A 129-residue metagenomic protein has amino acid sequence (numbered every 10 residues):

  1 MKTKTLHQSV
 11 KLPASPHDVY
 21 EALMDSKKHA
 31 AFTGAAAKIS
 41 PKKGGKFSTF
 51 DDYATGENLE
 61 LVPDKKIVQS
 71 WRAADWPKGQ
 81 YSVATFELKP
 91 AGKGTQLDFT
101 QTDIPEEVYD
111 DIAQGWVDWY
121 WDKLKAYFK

Functional and structural regions predicted by a protein language model:
M1-K38: Hydrophobic ligand-binding cavity/cleft-lining segments
H7, A14, K46-F50, D111: Alpha-helical scaffold segments that form or flank carboxylate-/histidine-based iron centers
H7-S9, D18, F47, Q101 (+1 more regions): Generic anion/oxyanion-binding catalytic loop in active/binding sites
A14, W76-G79, V83, E107 (+2 more regions): Residues at secondary-structure transition points
L23, T33, V62, W71 (+1 more regions): Short, flexible helix/strand-to-coil boundary loops that buttress conserved ligand/catalytic motifs in alpha/beta
A30, K38, S48, D52-Q96 (+1 more regions): Hydrophobic-ligand binding "helix-grip"
D103-K129: A conserved amphipathic terminal alpha-helix motif
